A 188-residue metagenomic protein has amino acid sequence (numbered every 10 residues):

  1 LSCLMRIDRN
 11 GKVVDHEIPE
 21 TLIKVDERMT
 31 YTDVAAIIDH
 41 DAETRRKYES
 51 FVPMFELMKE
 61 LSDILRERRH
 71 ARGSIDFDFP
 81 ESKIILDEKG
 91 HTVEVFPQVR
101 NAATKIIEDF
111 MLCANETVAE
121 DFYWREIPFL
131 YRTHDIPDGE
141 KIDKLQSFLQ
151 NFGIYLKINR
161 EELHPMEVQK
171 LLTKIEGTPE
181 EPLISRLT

Functional and structural regions predicted by a protein language model:
L1-T188: Electropositive polyanion-binding surfaces
